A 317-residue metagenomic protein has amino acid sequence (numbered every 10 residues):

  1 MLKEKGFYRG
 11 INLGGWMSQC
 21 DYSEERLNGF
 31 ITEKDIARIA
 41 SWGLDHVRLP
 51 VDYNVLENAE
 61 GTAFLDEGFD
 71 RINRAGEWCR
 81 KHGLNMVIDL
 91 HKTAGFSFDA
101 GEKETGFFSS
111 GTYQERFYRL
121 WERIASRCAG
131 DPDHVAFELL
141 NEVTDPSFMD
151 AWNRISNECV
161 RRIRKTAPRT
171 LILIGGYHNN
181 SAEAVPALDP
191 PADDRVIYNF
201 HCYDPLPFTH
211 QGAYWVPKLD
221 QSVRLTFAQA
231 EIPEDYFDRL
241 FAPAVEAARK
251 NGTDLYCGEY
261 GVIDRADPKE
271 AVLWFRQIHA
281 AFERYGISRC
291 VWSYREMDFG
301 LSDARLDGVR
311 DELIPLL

Functional and structural regions predicted by a protein language model:
M1, Y22-E33, F227-A242: N-terminal-biased segments
L2-L171, G176-A184, R195, D298 (+1 more regions): Active-site mouth of glycoside hydrolases
F7, S109-I232, D238-I263, Q277-A280 (+1 more regions): Active-site region of glycoside hydrolase catalytic domains
L13, F200-C202, Y294: Active-site donor-binding loop signature of nucleotide-sugar glycosyltransferases
D45-R48, D52-V55, G61, L65-G76 (+2 more regions): Well-ordered, non-transmembrane segments within structured domains
L65-D66, E104-F107, D189-A192, W215-P217 (+2 more regions): Short, hinge-like loop/turn segments at secondary-structure boundaries
D267-L317: Aromatic-rich peripheral "rim/lid" segments of glycoside hydrolase catalytic domains that contact and position glycan
